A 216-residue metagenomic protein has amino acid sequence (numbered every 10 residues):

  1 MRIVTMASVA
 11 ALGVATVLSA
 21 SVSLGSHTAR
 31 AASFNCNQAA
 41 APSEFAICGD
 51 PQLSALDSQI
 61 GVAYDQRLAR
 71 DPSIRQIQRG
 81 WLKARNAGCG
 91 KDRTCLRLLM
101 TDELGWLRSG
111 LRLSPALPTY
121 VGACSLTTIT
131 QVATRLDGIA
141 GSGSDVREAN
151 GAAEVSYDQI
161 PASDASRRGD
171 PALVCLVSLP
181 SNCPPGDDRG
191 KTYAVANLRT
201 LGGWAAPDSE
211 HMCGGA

Functional and structural regions predicted by a protein language model:
M1-T16: Bacterial N-terminal signal peptides that target proteins for export
V14-T28: C-terminal segment of classical bacterial N-terminal signal peptides
S26-G49, P118-T128: Short N-terminal segments immediately surrounding and downstream of signal-peptide cleavage
N35, S43, I47-I74: Amphipathic, heptad-repeat alpha-helical segments
N35-N37, I47-P51, G88-G90, T94-L96 (+4 more regions): Sequence contexts marking disulfide-bonded cysteines in secreted/extracellular proteins
P42-C48, A55-Q59, L96-L98, D102-L104 (+3 more regions): Extracellular/mature segments of secreted proteins
I74-L111: Compact alpha-helical subdomains of small soluble proteins
R108-A216: Cysteine-centric segments in proteins
